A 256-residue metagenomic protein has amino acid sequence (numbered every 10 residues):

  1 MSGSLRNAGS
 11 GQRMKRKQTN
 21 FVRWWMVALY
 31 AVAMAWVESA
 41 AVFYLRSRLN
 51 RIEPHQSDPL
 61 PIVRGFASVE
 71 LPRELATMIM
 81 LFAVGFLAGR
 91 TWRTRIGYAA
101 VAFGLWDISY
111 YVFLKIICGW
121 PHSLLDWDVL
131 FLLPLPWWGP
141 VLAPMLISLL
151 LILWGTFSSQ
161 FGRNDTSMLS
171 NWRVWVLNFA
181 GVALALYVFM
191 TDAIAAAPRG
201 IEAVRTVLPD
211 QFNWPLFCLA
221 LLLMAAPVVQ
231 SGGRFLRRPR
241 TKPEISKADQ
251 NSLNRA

Functional and structural regions predicted by a protein language model:
N20-A31, G89-L105, S167-N178: Interfacial segments of alpha-helical transmembrane regions
V32-R48: Alpha-helical transmembrane segments of multi-pass membrane proteins
Y44-N50, F113-L130, A195-A203: Interfacial helix-loop-helix junctions of multi-pass membrane proteins
L49-F66: Perimembrane loop-to-helix junctions flanking transmembrane segments
I62-A83, L132-L153, Q211-L216: Membrane-interface loop-to-helix entry segments
V84-W92, L153-R163, V228-R234: Structural signal for the C-terminal ends of transmembrane alpha-helices and the immediately following loop
G97, G104, S148, G155 (+3 more regions): Small-residue hotspots
I108-M168: Membrane-proximal helix-loop-helix units in multi-pass membrane proteins
